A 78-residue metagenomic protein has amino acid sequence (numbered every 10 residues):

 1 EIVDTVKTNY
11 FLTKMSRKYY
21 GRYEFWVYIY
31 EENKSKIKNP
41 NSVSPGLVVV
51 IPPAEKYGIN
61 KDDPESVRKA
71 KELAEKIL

Functional and structural regions predicted by a protein language model:
E1, S42-P45, K76-L78: Secretory N-termini
E1-Y20: Primarily a LysM-type cell-wall glycan-binding module
Y23-P64: Extracellular LysM carbohydrate-binding repeats and other cell-envelope/extracellular binding modules
K61-L78: Short, compositionally biased
